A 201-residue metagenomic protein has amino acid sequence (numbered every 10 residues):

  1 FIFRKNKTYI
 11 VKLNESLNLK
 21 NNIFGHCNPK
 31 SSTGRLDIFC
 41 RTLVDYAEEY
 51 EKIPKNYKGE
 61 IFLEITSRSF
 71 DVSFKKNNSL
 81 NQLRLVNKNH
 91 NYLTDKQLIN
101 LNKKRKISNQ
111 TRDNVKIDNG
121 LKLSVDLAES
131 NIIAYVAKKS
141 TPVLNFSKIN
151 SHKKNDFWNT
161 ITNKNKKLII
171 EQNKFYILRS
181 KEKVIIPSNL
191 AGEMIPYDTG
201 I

Functional and structural regions predicted by a protein language model:
F1-I201: DUTPase catalytic domain/fold
